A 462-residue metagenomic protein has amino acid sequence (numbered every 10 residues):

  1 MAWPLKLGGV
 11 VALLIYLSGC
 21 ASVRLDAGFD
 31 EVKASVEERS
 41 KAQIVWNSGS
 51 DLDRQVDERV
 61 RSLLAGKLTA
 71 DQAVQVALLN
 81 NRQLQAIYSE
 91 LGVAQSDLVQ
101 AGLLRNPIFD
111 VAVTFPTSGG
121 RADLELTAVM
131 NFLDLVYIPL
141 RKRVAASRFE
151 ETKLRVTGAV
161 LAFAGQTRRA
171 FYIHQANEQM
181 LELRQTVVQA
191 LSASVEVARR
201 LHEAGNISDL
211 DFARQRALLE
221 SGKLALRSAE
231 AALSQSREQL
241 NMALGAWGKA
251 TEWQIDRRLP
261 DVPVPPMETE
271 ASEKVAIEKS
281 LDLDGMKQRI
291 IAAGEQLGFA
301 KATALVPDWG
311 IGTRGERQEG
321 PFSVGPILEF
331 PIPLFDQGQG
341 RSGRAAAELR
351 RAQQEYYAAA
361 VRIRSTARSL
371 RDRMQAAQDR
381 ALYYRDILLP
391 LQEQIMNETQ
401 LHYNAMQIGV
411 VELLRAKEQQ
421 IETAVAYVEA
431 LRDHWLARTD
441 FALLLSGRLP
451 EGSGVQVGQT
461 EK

Functional and structural regions predicted by a protein language model:
A2-V76, E230-V275, A442-K462: Terminal intrinsically disordered/low-complexity segments used for targeting and assembly
A21, I138, L154-V275, R373 (+3 more regions): Periplasmic alpha-helical coiled-coil/stalk elements that build and connect Gram-negative outer-membrane
A21-I44, Q75-D134, R237-A246, E273-G340 (+7 more regions): A small-residue-enriched
L63, A73-N80, V144, E151 (+7 more regions): Amphipathic alpha-helical coiled-coil scaffold segments and their short linker/junction regions
A70-A73, N80, I87, N131 (+22 more regions): Amphipathic alpha-helical coiled-coil segments and their boundaries
D97, L104, V111, R155 (+22 more regions): Soluble, cytosolic/nucleoplasmic coiled-coil alpha-helices used as oligomeric scaffolds and tethers in large eukaryotic
S192, S221-G248, E355, A359-I363 (+1 more regions): Short segments within alpha-helical structural elements
